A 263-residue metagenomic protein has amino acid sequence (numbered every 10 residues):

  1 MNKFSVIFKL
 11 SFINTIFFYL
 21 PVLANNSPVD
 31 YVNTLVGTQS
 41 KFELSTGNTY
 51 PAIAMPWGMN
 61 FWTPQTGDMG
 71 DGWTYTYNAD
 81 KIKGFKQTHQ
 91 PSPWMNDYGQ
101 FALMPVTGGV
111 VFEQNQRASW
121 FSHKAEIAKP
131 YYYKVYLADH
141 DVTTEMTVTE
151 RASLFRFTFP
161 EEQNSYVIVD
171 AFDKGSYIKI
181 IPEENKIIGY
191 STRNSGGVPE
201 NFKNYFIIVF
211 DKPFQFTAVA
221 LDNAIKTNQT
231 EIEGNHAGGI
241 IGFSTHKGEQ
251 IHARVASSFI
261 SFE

Functional and structural regions predicted by a protein language model:
M1-K9: Positively charged n-region of N-terminal signal peptides that target proteins for export
K9-P21: Bacterial N-terminal signal peptides
N25-E263: Accessory carbohydrate-recognition regions in carbohydrate-active enzymes
